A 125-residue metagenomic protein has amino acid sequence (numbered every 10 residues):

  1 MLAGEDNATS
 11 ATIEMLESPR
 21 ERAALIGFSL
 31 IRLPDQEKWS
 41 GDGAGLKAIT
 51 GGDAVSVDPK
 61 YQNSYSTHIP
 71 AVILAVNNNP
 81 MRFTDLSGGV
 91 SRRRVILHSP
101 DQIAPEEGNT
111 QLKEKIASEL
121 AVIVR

Functional and structural regions predicted by a protein language model:
M1-R125: Conserved NTP-binding/hydrolysis core of motor NTPases
